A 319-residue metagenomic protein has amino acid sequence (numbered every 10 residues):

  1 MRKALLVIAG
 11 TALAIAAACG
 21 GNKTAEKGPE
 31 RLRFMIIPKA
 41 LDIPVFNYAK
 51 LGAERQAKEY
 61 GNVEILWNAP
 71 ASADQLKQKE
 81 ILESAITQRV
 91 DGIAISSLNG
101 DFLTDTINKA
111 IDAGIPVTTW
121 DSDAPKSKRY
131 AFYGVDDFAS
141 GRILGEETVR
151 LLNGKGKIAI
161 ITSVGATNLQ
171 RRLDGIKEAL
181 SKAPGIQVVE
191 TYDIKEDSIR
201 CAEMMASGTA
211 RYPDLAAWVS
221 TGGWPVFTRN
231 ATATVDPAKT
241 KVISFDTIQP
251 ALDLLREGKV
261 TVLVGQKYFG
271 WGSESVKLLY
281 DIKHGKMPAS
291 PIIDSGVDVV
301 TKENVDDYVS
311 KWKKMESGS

Functional and structural regions predicted by a protein language model:
M1-A4: Positively charged n-region of N-terminal signal peptides that target proteins for export
V7-I8, K177: Intrinsically disordered, low-complexity segments enriched in polar/charged small residues
I8-A16: Bacterial N-terminal signal peptides
A17-S319: A residue-level marker of the well-folded mature domains of exported/periplasmic proteins
